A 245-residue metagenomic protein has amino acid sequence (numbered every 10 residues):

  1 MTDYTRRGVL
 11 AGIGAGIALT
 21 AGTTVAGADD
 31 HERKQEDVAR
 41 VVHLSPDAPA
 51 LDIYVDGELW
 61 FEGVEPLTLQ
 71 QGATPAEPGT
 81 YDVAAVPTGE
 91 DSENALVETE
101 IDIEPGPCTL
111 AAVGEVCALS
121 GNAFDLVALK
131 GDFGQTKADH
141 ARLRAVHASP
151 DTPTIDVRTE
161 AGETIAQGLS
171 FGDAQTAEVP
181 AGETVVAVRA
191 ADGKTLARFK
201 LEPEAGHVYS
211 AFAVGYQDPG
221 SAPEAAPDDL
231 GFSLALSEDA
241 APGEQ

Functional and structural regions predicted by a protein language model:
M1-G16: N-terminal secretory signal peptides and thylakoid transit peptides that target proteins across membranes
T2-T5, D29-Q245: Intrinsically disordered, low-complexity polar regions and short flexible loop motifs
L19-A26: C-terminal segment of classical bacterial N-terminal signal peptides
